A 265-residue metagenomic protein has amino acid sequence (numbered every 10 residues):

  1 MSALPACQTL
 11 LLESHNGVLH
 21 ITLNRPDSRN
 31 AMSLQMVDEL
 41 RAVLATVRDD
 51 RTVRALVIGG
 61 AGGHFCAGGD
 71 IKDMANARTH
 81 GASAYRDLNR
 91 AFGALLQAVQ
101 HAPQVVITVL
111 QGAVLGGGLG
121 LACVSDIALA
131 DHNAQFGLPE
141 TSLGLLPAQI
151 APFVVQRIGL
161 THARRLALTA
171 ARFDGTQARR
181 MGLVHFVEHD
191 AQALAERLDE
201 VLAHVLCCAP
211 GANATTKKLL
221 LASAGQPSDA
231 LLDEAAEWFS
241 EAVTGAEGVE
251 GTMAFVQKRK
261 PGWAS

Functional and structural regions predicted by a protein language model:
M1-A61, Q97, A195: Conserved CoA-thioester-binding segment of acyl-CoA-metabolizing enzymes
G60-Q97, V114, P227: Glycine- (often His-adjacent) and acidic-residue-rich active-site loop that binds/positions the CoA thioester
A67-G69, H162-A171: Short helix- or helix-capping micro-motifs that position conserved polar/aromatic residues at function-defining sites
L95-L143, R172-G175: Glycine-rich beta-to-alpha active-site loop
L129-A134, V184-D233, A246, G262-S265: C-terminal long alpha-helix characteristic of the crotonase
P152-T161: Hydrophobic, secondary-structure "cap" segments at the distal end of domains
